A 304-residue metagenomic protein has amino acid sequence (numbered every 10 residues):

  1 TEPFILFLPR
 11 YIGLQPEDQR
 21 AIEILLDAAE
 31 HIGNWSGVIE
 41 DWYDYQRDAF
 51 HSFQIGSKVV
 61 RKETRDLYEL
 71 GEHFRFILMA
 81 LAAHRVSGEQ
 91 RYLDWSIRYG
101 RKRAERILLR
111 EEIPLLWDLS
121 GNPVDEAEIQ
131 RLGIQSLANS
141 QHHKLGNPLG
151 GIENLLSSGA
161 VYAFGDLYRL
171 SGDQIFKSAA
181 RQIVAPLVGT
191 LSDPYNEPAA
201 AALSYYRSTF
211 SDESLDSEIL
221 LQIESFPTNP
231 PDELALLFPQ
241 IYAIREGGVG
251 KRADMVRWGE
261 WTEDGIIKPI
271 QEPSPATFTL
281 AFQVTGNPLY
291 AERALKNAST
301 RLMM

Functional and structural regions predicted by a protein language model:
T1-M304: Glycan-recognition and catalytic cores of secretory/periplasmic carbohydrate-active enzymes
